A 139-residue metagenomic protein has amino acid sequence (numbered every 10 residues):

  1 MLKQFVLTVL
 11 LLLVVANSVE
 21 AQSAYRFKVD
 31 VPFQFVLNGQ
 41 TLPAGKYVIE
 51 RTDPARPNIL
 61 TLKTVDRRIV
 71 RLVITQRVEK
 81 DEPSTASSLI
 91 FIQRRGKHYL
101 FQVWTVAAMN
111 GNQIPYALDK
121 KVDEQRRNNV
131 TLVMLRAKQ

Functional and structural regions predicted by a protein language model:
M1-Q4: Positively charged n-region of N-terminal signal peptides that target proteins for export
V6-A16: Bacterial N-terminal signal peptides
N17-A21: Sec/Tat signal peptide C-region and signal peptidase I cleavage site
G45-I49: A short tyrosine-centered beta-strand micro-motif
P57, T61-T85: Mature extracytoplasmic domains of secretory-pathway proteins
T75-Q139: Beta-strand-rich cores of mature extracytoplasmic or soluble domains
